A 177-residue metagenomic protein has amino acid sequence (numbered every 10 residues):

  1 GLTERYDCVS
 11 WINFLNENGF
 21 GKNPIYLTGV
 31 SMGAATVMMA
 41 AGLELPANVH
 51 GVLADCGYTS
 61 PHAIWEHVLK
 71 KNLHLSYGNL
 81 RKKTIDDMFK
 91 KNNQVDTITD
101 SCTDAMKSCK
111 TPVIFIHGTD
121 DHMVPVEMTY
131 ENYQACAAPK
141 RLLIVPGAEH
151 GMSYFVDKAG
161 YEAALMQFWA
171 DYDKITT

Functional and structural regions predicted by a protein language model:
G1-G19: Alpha/beta-hydrolase active-site loop
G19-S31: Alpha/beta-hydrolase fold nucleophile elbow
M39-V95: Hydrolase active-site cap/lid region
C102, T111, P125-Q134: Short alpha-helix in the alpha/beta-hydrolase fold that links the catalytic acid
S108-C109, F115-H117, D121: Short beta-strand/loop motif that positions the catalytic acidic residue of the alpha/beta-hydrolase fold
T119-V124, G151-M152: Acidic catalytic loop of the alpha/beta-hydrolase fold
Y133-G151, K158: Catalytic histidine neighborhood in serine/cysteine hydrolases with alpha/beta-hydrolase-type architecture
F155-T177: Catalytic active-site module of serine/aspartate enzymes centered on a nucleophile-bearing elbow/loop
